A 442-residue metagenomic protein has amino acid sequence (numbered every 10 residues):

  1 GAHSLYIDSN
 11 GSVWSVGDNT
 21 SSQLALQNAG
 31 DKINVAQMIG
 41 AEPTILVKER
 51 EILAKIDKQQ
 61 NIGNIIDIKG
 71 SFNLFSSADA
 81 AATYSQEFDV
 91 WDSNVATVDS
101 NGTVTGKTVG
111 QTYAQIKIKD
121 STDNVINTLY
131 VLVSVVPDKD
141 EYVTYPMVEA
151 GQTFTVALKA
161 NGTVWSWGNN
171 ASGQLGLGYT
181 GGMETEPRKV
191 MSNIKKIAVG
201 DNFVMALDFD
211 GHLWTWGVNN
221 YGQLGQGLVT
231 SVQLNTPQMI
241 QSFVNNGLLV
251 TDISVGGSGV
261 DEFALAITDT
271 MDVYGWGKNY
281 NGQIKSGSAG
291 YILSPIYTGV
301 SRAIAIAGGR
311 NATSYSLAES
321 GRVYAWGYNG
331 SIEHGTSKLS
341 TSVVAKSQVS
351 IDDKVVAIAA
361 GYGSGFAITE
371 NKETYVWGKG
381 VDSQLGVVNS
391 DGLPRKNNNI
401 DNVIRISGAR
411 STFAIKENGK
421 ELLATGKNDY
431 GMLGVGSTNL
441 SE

Functional and structural regions predicted by a protein language model:
G1, L5, S12-G17, A29 (+5 more regions): An edge-strand/N-cap motif at the start of beta-rich repeat modules
A2, G30-D31, P43, G182 (+9 more regions): Short coil/turn segments at the loop-to-beta-strand junctions that recur within blades of beta-propeller repeat folds
H3-Y6, S15, M38, F154-A157 (+11 more regions): Conserved core positions of repeat-based scaffolds
S9, D18-T20, T153, A160 (+15 more regions): Short loop/turn segments immediately following the C-termini of beta-strands
N10-S12, A160-T163, N193-K196, F203 (+11 more regions): Tandem repeat domain/solenoid detector
G17-M38, W167-E186, G217-T236, Y274-S294 (+3 more regions): Short glycine/serine- and acidic-residue-enriched loop/turn motifs that recur at repeat junctions
Q27, P43-Y142: Extracytoplasmic soluble-region selector
M38-E42, K139, K189, I240 (+4 more regions): Trp- and S/T/G-rich repeat-edge/linker motifs of beta-rich repeat architectures
